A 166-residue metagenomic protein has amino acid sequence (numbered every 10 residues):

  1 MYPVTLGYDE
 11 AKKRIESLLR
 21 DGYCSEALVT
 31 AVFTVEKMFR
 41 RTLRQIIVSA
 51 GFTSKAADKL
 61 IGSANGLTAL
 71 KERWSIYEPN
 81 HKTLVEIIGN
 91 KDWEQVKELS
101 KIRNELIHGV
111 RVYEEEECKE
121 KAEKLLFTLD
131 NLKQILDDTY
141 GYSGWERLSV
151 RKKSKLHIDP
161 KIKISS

Functional and structural regions predicted by a protein language model:
M1-K13, S17, S25, K71-H81 (+3 more regions): Polyanionic, low-complexity intrinsically disordered segments
G7, F33, A64-G66, V96-K97: Helix-centric, low-specificity signal for extended rod-like, repetitive segments
E16, D21-R44: Short, hydrophobic, well-ordered secondary-structure elements
R40-V48, E115-E116: Short, solvent-exposed secondary-structure capping/transition elements
R44-I88: Short, charged amphipathic alpha-helical segments flanked by flexible coils
